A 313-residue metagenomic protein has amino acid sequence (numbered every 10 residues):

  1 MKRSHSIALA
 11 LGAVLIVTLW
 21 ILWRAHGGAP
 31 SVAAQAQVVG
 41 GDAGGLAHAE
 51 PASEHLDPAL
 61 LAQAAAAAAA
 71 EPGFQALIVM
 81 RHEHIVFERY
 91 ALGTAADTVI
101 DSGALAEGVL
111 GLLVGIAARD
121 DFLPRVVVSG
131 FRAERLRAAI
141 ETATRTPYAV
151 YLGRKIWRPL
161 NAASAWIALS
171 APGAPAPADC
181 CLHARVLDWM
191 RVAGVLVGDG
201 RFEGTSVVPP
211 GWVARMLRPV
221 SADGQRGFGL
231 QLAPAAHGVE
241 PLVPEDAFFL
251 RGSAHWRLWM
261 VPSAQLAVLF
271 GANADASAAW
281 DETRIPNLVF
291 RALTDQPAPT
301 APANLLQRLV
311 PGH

Functional and structural regions predicted by a protein language model:
M1-A95, I100, I116-L123, V195 (+1 more regions): N-terminal leader/targeting segments and the immediately adjacent pre-domain N-terminus
E83, V99-L123, L136-I140, V192-L196 (+1 more regions): Active-site SXXK
A95-A106, S277-N287: A short, polar/charged loop-to-alpha-helix boundary motif
A95-D97, A133-R135, S170-A178: Flexible glycine/proline-enriched surface loops and loop-helix/loop-strand junctions
G108, R132-A139, A178-R201, W256-N273: Active-site-proximal alpha-helical segments within enzyme catalytic domains
R125-A165, S170, A184-G200: Active-site-adjacent helix/loop patches that line small-molecule binding or acyl-intermediate pockets
S164, L217-L269: Active-site Gly/Thr loop motif
S170-A184, L232-H237, P244: Carbohydrate-binding/catalytic loop surfaces
